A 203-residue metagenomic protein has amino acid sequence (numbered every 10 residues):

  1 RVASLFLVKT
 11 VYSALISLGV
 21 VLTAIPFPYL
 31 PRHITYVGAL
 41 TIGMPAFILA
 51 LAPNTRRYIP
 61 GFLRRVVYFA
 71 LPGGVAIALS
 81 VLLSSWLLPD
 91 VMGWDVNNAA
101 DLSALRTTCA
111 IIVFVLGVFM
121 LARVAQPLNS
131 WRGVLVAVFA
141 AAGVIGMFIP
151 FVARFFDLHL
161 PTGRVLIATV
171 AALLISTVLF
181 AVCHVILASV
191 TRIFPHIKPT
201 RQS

Functional and structural regions predicted by a protein language model:
R1-F27, R32, G133-S203: Conserved cytosolic headpiece of P-type ATPases
R1-R132, G143-I149: Membrane-embedded transport module
